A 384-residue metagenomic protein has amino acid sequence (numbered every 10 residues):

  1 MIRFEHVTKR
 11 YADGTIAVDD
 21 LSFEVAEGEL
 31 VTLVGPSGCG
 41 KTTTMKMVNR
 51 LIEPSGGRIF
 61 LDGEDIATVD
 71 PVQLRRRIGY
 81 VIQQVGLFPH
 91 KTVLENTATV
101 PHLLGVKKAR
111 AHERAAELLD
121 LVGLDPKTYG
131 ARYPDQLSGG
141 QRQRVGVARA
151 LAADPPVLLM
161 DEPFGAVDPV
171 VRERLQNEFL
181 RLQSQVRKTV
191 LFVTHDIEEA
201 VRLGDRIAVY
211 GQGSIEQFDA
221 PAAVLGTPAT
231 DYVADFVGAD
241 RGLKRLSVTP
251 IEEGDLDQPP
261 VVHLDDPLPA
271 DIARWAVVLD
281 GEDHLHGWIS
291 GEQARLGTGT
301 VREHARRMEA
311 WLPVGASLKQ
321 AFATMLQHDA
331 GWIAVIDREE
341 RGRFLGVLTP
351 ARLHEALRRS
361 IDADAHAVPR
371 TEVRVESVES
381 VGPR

Functional and structural regions predicted by a protein language model:
N49: Helix-to-loop junction immediately C-terminal to a conserved catalytic motif
D65-G79, L103: ABC ATPase NBD coupling module
H102, A109-T128: Conserved ABC ATPase "signature" region
R132-L137, Q141: Conserved ABC ATPase signature
D154: Conserved catalytic motifs of ABC-family nucleotide-binding domains
I215-D219, T227, W288, V347: ABC ATPase "signature
D257-E282, T298, A310-E339, R343-F344 (+2 more regions): The conserved cystathionine-beta-synthase
